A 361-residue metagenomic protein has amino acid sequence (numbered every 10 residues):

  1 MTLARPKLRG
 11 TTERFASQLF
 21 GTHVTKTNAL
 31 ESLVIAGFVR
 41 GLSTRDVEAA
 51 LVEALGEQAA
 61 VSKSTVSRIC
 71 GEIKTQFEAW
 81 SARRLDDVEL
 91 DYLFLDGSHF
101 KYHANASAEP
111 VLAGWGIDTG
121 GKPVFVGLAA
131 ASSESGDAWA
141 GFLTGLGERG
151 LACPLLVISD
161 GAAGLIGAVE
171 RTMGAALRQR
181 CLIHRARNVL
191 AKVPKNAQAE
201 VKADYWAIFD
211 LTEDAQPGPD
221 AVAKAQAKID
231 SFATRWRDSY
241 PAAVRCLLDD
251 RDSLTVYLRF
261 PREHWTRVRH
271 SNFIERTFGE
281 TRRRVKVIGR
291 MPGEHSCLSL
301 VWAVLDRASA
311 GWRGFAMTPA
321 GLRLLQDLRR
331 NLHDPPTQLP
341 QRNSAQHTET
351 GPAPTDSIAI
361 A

Functional and structural regions predicted by a protein language model:
T2-T12, A16-V24, A29, G56-S159 (+5 more regions): RNase H-like nuclease fold core
A29-G41: Short, amphipathic alpha-helical "recognition" segments used to contact nucleic acids or chromatin
V34, V47, V66, D96 (+6 more regions): Residue-level signature of catalytic and energy-coupling elements of molecular machines, predominantly ATP/GTP-dependent
T44, K63, Y92, N105-A108 (+13 more regions): Amphipathic alpha-helical transducer elements in NTP-driven molecular machines
R45-E57: DNA-recognition alpha helix
L156-A163, A168-W206: Conserved beta-strand -> loop -> alpha-helix junction used to position metal-binding or nucleic-acid-contacting
L211-A361: Acidic/histidine-rich catalytic cores and adjacent linkers of DNA breakage/strand-transfer/modification proteins
